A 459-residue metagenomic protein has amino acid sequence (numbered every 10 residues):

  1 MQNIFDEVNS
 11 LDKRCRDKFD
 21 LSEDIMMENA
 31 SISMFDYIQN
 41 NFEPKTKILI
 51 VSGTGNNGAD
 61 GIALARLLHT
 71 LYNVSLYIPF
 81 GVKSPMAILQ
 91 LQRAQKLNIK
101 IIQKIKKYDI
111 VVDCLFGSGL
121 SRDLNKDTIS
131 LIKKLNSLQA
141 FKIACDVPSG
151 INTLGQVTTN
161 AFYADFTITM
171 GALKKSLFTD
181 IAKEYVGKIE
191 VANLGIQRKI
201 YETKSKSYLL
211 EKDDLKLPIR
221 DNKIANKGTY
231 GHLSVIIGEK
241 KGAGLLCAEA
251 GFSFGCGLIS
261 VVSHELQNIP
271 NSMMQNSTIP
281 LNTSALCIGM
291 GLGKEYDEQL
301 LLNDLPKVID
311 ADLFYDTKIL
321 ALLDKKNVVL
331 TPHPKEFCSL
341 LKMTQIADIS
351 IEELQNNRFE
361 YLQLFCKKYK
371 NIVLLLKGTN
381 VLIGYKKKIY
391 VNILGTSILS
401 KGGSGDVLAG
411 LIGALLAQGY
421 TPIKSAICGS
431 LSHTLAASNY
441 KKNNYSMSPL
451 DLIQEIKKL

Functional and structural regions predicted by a protein language model:
M1-L71, S75, L177-P306, Y315-V329 (+2 more regions): Small-residue (G/A/S/T)-rich helix-start motifs and N-terminal tracts that mark the onset
F35-C114, D123-C145: Nucleotide and nucleotide-moiety/phosphate-recognizing core
F80, I105, G171, N193-G195 (+2 more regions): Residues at the C-termini of beta-strands that transition into short coil/loop
A94-I101, N125, P148-T153, D214-I219 (+2 more regions): Short gly/ser/thr-rich secondary-structure transition/capping motifs
K104, D109-D123, G289-Y296, V381: Glycine-rich phosphate-binding loop
I105-D109, A161, P280-L281, L323: A short, aliphatic-rich alpha-helical micro-motif
I110, L115-K204: Internal gly/pro-rich beta-alpha loop/helix module that stabilizes soluble enzyme cofactors or their anionic handles
V112, C145, I309-A311, P332 (+1 more regions): Active-site flanking residues adjacent to catalytic metal/cofactor-binding acidic residues
